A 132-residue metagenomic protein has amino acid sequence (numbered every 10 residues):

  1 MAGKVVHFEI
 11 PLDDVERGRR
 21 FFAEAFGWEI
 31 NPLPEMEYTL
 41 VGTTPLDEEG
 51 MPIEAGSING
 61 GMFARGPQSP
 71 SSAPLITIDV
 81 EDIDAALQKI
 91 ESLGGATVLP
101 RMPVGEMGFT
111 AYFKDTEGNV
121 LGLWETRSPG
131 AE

Functional and structural regions predicted by a protein language model:
M1-F21, A73-I76, E125-E132: N-terminal beta-strand motif that seeds the catalytic metal site of vicinal oxygen chelate
A2, E9-G56: Core segments of cupin and vicinal oxygen chelate
V5-D13, T44, F63-K89, F109-K114: Vicinal oxygen chelate
I10, L87-E132: Vicinal oxygen chelate
R20, E24, D84-S92: Replace "anionic and nucleotidyl ligands
E35-Y38, S71-S72, V104-F109: Short acidic/glycine-enriched loop/turn segments that link adjacent beta-strands
G60-F63, L121-G122: Conserved beta-strand in the GNAT
